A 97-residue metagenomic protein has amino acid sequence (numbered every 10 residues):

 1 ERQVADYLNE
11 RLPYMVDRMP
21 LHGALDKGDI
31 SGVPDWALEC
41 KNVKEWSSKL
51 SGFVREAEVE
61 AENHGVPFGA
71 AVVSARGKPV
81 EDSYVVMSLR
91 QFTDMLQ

Functional and structural regions predicted by a protein language model:
E1-Q97: Catalytic phosphate/metal-binding cores of nucleic-acid and nucleotide-processing enzymes, i.e., regions that mediate
